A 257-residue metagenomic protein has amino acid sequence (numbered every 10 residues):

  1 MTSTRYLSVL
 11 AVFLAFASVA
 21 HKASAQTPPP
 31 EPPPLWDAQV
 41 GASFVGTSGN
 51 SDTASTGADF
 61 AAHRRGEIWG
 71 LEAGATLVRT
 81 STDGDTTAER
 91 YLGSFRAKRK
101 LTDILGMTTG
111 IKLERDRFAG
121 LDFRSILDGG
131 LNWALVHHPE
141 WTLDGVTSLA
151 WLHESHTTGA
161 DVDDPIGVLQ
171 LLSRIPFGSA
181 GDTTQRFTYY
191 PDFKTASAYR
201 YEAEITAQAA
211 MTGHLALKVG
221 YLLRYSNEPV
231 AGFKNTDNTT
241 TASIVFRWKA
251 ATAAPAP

Functional and structural regions predicted by a protein language model:
M1-P34, K249-P257: Cleavable N-terminal export/targeting peptides
E31-G46, W69-A73: Transmembrane beta-strand segments of Gram-negative outer membrane beta-barrel proteins
W36, D52-T56, T87-Y91, F123-L127 (+4 more regions): Residues that define the transmembrane beta-barrel architecture of outer-membrane proteins
W36, E67-A73, I104-M107, P139-L143 (+3 more regions): Repeated loop/turn-to-beta-strand initiation elements of outer-membrane beta-barrel proteins
V40-F44, A58-R64, F95-R99, G129-W133 (+6 more regions): Residues on the lipid-exposed face of transmembrane beta-strands in outer-membrane beta-barrel proteins
F44-S48, G66, L77-S81, L113-R117 (+5 more regions): Transmembrane beta-strands of outer-membrane beta-barrel pores
D128, T236-P257: Outer-membrane beta-barrel "beta-signal"
E140-A216: Outer-membrane beta-barrel transmembrane domain signature
